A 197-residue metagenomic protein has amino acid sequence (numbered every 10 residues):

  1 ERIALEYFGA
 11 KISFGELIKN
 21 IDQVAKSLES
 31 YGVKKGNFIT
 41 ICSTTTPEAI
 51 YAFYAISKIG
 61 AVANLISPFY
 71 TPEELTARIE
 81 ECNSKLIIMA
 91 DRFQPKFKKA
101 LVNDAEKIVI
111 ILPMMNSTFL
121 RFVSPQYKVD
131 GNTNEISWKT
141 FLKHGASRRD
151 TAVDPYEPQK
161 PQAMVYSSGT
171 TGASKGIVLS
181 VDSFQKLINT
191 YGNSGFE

Functional and structural regions predicted by a protein language model:
E1-Y31, K35, I59, N116-N132 (+1 more regions): N-lobe entry segment of adenylate-forming
Y7-I12, A25-Y70, C82: Conserved AMP-binding/adenylate-forming
S13-G15, Q162-I188: Conserved AMP-binding A3 loop
I18-Q23, A146, I177-E197: Conserved structural elements of the adenylate-forming
S43, I66-S67, K107-M115: Short beta-strand elements of ligand-binding domains
Y70-L101, L187-E197: Conserved ATP-dependent adenylate/AMP-binding module captured primarily in the ANL superfamily
V129-Y166, A173, F196-E197: Conserved pre-ATP/AMP-binding loop-to-beta segment of ANL
